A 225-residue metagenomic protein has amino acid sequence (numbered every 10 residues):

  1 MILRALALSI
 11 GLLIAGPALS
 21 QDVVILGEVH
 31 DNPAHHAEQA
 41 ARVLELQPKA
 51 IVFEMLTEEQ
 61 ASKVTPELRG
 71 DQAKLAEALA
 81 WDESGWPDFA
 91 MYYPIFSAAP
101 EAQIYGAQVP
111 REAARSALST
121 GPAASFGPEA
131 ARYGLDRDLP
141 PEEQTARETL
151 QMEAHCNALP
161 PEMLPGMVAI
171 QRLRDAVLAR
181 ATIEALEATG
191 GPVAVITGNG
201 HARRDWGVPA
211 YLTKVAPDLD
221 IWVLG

Functional and structural regions predicted by a protein language model:
M1-A7: Bacterial N-terminal signal peptides that target proteins for export
L8-L12: Hydrophobic helical h-region of N-terminal Sec-dependent signal peptides in bacterial secretory/periplasmic proteins
L19-Q47: Zymogen propeptides
V29-N32, L56-Q60, P110-A114, N199-R203: Solvent-exposed loop/turn segments at secondary-structure junctions within structured extracellular/periplasmic domains
A50-L56, W222-G225: Short internal beta-strands
V64-A185: A substrate-binding/cap region within the structured catalytic cores of diverse enzymes
V177, I183-L186, H201-G225: C-terminal regions of proteins
